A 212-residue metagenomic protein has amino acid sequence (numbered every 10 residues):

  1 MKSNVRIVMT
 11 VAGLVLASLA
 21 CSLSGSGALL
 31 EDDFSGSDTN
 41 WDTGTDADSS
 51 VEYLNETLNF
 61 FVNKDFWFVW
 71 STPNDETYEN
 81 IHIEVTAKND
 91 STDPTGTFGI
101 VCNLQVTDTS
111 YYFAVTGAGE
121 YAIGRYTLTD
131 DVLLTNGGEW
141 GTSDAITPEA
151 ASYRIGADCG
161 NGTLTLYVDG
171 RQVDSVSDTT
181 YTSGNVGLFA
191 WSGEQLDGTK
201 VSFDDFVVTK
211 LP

Functional and structural regions predicted by a protein language model:
S24-T45: Extracellular carbohydrate-recognition regions
F34, D204-V208: Extracellular beta-strand elements of beta-rich domains used for carbohydrate recognition/degradation or cell-matrix
S49-W67, F189: Short carbohydrate-recognition loop motifs
V62-L128: Secretory/extracellular carbohydrate-interaction modules and structurally similar beta-sandwich "look-alikes"
T129-R154: Short, aromatic/His-centered strand-loop micro-motif at the edge of beta-sheets
A151-T165: Localized edge beta-strand/strand-to-loop motifs within extracellular or lumenal beta-rich domains
Y167-R171: Short strand-turn-strand beta-turns centered on an Asx-Gly dipeptide
V176-D205: Flexible glycan-contacting loops in extracellular carbohydrate-active proteins
